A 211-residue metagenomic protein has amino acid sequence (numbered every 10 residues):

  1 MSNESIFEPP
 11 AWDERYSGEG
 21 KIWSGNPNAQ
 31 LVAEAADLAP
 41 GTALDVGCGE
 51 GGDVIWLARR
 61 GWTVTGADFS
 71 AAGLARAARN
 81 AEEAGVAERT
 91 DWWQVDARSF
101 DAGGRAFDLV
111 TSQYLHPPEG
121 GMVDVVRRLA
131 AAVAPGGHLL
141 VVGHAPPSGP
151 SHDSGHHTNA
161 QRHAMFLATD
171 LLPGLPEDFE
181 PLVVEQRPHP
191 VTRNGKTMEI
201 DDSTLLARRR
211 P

Functional and structural regions predicted by a protein language model:
M1-L38, P147: Conserved class I S-adenosyl-L-methionine
S70-A72: Conserved SAM/SAH-binding beta-strand->alpha-helix loop
G85-A97: Conserved SAM-binding strand-loop segment of SAM-dependent methyltransferases
R98, A102-L109: A short acidic, Gly/Pro-enriched loop at the edge of an enzyme's catalytic core that lines a small-molecule cofactor
D108-M122: A short SAM/SAH-binding and catalytic strip from SAM-dependent methyltransferases
V123-P135: A short glycine-rich, Lys/Arg-flanked "PGG" loop and its adjoining helix->strand segment in the class I
G136-H144: Conserved beta-strand signature within the Rossmann-like core of class I S-adenosyl-L-methionine
R162-E185: Short alpha-helix
